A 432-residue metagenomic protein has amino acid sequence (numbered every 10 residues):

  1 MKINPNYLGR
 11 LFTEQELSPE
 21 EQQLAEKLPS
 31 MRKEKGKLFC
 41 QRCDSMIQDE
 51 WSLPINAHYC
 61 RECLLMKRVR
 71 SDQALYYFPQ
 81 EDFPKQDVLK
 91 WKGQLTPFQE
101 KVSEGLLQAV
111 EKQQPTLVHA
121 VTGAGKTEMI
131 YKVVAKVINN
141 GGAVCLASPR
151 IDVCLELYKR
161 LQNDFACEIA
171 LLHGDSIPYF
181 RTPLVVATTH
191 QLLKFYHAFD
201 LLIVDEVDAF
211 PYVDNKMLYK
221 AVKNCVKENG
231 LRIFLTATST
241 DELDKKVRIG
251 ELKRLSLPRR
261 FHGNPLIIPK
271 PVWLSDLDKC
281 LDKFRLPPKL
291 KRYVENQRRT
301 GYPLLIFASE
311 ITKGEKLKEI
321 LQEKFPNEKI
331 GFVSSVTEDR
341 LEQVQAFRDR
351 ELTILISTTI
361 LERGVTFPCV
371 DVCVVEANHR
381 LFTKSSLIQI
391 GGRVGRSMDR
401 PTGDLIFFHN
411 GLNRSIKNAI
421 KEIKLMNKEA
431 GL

Functional and structural regions predicted by a protein language model:
K33-D82: Interdomain "pre-motor" coupling segment immediately N-terminal to P-loop NTPase/helicase cores
W91-Q114: N-terminal pre-P-loop "Q-motif" helix
E111-A135: Walker A/P-loop
K112, T116, E251-G314, K318 (+1 more regions): Conserved interdomain linker/interface between the two RecA-like ATPase lobes of SF2 helicase motors
S148-E156, R160, A170-F180, A187-K194 (+3 more regions): Conserved helicase motor
H197-S275, R285: Post-DEXD/H (motif II) to motif III coupling segment of the RecA-like Helicase ATP-binding lobe
E206-A209, V344, R348-P401, H409-R414: Conserved RecA-like helicase motor core of SF1/SF2 enzymes
V226-E242, G391-I423: Conserved segment of the helicase C-terminal RecA-like domain
